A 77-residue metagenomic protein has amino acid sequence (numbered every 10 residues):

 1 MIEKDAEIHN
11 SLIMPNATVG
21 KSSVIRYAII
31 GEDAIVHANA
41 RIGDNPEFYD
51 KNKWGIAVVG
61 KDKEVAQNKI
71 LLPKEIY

Functional and structural regions predicted by a protein language model:
M1-Y77: Left-handed beta-helix
